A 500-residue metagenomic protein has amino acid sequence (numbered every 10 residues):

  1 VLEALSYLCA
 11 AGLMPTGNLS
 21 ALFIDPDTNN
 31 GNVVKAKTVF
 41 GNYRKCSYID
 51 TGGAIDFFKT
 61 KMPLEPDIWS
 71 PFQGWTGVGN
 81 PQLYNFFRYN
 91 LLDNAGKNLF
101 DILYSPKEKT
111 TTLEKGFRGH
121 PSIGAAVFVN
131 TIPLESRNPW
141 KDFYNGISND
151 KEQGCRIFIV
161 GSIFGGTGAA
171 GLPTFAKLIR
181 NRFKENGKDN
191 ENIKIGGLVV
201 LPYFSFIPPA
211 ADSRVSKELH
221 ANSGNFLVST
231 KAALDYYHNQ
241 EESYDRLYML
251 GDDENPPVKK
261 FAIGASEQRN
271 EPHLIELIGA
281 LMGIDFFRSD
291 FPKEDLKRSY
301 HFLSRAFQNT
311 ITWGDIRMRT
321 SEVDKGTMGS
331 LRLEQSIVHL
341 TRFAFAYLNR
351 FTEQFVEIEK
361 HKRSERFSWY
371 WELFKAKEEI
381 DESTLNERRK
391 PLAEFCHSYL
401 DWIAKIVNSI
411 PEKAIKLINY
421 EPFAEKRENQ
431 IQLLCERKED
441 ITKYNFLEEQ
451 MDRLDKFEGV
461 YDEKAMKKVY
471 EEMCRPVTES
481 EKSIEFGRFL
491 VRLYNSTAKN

Functional and structural regions predicted by a protein language model:
V1, G161-G171: Gly/Ser/Thr-rich loops at beta-strand to alpha-helix junctions that form or flank small-molecule/cofactor-binding
L2, L172-A176, L227: Short, hydrophobic/amphipathic alpha-helical packing segments that form internal helix faces or helix-helix interfaces
E3-Y7, A11-C155, I163, K184-I195 (+1 more regions): Terminal, contiguous helix-loop blocks that mediate binding/assembly
R156-I157, L178: Subunit-assembly interface segments of extracellular/virion macromolecular structures
A170-F183, G197: Extracytoplasmic, non-cytosolic globular domains
